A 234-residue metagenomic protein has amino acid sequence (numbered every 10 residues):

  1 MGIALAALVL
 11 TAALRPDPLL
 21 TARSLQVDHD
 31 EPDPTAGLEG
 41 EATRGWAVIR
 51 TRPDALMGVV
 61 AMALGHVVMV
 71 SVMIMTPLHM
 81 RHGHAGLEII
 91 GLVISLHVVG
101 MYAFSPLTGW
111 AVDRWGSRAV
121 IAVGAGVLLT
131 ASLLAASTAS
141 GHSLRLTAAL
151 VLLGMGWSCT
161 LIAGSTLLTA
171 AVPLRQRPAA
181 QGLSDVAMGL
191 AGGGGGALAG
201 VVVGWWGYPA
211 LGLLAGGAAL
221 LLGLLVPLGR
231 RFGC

Functional and structural regions predicted by a protein language model:
G2-H29, L225-G229: C-terminal membrane-cytosol helix-exit motif in multi-pass small-molecule transporters
P16-V59: Juxtamembrane intracellular "pre-TM" segments in multi-pass secondary transporters
R50-M69, V151: Pair of pore-lining "gating" transmembrane helices in MFS-fold secondary transporters
I74-V93: Short amphipathic helix-loop junctions that connect adjacent transmembrane helices in Major Facilitator Superfamily/SLC
A103-S117, V203: Helix-to-loop junctions at the C-terminal end of transmembrane segments in multipass secondary transporters
V127-S140: C-terminal ends and interior cores of transmembrane alpha-helices in multi-pass membrane transporters/permeases
C159-V172: Intracellular juxtamembrane helix-capping segments at the cytosolic ends of symmetry-related transmembrane helices
R175-W206: A late C-terminal transmembrane helix in Major Facilitator Superfamily
